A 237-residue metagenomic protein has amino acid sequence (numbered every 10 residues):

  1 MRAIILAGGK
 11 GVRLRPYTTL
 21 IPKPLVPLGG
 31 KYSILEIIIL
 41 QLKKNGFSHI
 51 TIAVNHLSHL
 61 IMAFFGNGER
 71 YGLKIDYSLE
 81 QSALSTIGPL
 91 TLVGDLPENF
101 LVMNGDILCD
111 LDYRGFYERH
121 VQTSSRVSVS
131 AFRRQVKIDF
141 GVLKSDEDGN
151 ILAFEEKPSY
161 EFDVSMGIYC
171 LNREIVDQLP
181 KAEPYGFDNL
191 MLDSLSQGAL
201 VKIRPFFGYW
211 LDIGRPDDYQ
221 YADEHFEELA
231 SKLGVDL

Functional and structural regions predicted by a protein language model:
M1-H59: N-terminal glycine-rich phosphate-binding loop and ensuing alpha1 helix
R2, S48-I50, K74, R126-V127 (+1 more regions): Residues at the starts of beta-strands that form the adenosine-phosphate
I5, I52, V102, V127-S130 (+1 more regions): Structural beta-sheet core signal
R13, L60-A63, L92, D112 (+2 more regions): Phosphate- and divalent-cation-binding pockets in alpha/beta enzyme and binding domains that engage nucleotide-derived
L25, L143-S145, I203: A structural signal for short hydrophobic beta-strand segments in well-ordered beta-sheet cores
E36, I87, D188: Glycine-rich phosphate-binding loop at the start of an alpha helix
A63, G68-D146, L171: Conserved beta-loop-beta/alpha segment of the NTase-like Rossmann-fold superfamily that binds/positions NTPs
L101, L108, R114-V121, R134-K137 (+1 more regions): Catalytic-core segments of class I nucleotidyltransferases/pyrophosphorylases that form NMP-activated intermediates
